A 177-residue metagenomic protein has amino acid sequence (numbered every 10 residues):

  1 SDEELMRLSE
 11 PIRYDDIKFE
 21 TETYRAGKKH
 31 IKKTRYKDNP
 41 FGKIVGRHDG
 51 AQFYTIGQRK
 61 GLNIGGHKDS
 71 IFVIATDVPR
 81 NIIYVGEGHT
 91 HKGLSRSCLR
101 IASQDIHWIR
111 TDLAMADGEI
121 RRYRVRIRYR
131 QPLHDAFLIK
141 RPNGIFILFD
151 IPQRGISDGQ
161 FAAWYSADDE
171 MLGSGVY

Functional and structural regions predicted by a protein language model:
S1-Y177: AMP-forming adenylation/ATP pyrophosphatase catalytic core
